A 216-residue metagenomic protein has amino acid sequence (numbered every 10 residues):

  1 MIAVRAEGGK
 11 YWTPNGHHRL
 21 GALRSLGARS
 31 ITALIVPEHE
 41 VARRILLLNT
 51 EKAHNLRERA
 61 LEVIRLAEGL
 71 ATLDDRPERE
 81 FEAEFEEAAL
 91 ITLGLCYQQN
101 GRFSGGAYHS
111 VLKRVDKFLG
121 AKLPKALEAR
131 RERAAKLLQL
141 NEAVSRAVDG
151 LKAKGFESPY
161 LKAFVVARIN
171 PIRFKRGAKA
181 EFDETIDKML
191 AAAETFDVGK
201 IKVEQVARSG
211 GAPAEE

Functional and structural regions predicted by a protein language model:
M1-W12: Short alpha-helix boundary/capping and kink motifs at helix termini
I2, L34, L112: Residues in well-ordered beta-strands of folded domains
K10, L20-G21: Short beta-strands and strand-coil junctions in structured, solvent-facing domains, enriched
G21-R102, G106, D116: Amphipathic, charge-rich alpha-helical segments that serve as recognition/docking helices
L73, R114, A121, A143-K154 (+4 more regions): Surface-exposed polar/charged interaction patches
F81-A153: Charged/polar low-complexity intrinsically disordered segments, enriched in acidic residues
P159-E216: Charge-dense, extended regions
